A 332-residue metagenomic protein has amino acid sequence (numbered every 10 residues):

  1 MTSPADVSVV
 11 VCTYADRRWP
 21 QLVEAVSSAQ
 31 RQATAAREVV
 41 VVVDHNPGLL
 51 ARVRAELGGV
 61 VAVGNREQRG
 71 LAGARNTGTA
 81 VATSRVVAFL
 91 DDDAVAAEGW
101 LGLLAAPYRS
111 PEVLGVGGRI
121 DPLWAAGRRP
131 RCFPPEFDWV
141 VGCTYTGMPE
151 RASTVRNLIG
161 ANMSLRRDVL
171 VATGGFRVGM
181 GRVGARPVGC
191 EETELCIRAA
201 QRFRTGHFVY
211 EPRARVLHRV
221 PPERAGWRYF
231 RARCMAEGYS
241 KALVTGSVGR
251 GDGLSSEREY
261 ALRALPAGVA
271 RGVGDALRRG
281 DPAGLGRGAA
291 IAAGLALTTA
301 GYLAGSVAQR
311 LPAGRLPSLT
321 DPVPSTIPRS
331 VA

Functional and structural regions predicted by a protein language model:
M1-S28: N-proximal low-complexity "stem/linker" segments adjacent to membrane-targeting elements
V26-A36: Short, acidic, metal-binding catalytic loop of nucleotide-sugar glycosyltransferases
N65-A82: Glycine-rich, basic loop-to-helix element that forms the pyrophosphate-binding segment of sugar-nucleotide handling
V87: Short aromatic/hydrophobic "clamp" motif used to bind/position activated sugar donors
G99-C132: Conserved donor NDP-sugar-binding/catalytic core segment of glycosyltransferases
G118, P134-V155: Short, flexible, basic/aromatic active-site loop/helix in glycosyltransferases
N162-L165, V169-T173, M180-A214: A short, conserved alpha-helix in the catalytic core of glycosyltransferases
G206-G294, T298: Active-site-adjacent helix/loop segment of glycosyltransferases that harbors family-specific signature motifs
